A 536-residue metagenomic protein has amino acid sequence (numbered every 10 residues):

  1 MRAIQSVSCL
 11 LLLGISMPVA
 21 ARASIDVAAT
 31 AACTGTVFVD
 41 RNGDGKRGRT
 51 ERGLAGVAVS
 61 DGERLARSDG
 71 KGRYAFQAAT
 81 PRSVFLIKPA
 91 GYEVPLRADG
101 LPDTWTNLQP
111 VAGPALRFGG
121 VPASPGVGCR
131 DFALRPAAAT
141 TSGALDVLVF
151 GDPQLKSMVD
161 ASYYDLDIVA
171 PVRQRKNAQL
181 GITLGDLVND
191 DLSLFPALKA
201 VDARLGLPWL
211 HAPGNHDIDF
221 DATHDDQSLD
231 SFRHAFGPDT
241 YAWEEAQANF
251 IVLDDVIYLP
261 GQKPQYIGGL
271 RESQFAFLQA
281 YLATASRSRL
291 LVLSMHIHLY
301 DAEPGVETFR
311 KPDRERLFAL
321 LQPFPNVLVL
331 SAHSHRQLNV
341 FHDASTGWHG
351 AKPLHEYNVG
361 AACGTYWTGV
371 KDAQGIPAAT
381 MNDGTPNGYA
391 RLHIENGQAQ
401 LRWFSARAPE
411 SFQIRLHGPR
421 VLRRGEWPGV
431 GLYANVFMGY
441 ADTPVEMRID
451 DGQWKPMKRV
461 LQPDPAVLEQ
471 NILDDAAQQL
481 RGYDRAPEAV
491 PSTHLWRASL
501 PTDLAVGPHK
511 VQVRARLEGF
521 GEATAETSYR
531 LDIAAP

Functional and structural regions predicted by a protein language model:
A28-A32, G113-P196, A535-P536: N-terminal active-site segment of His-dependent metallophosphoesterases
C33-V39, G72, F132: A short, amphipathic beta-strand motif
R47, G53, S60-Q77: Short, acidic Ser/Thr/Gly-rich low-complexity loop/linker segments typical of extracellular and cell-surface proteins
D61, P81-F118: A short, solvent-exposed loop/turn motif at the edges and junctions of modular extracellular/periplasmic domains
S68-T80, F132, S492-A498: Glycine-centered loop-to-beta-strand initiation motif
D103-V111, L116-P122, L192-R287, E307-L330 (+1 more regions): Extended active-site neighborhood of metal-dependent phosphoesterases/phosphodiesterases
L207, D464-S499: Aromatic sugar-binding surface patches on proteins that engage polysaccharides or sugar-phosphate polymers
G347-G439, T443-E446, S499-P501, K510-G519 (+1 more regions): Binuclear metal-dependent phosphoesterase catalytic core
